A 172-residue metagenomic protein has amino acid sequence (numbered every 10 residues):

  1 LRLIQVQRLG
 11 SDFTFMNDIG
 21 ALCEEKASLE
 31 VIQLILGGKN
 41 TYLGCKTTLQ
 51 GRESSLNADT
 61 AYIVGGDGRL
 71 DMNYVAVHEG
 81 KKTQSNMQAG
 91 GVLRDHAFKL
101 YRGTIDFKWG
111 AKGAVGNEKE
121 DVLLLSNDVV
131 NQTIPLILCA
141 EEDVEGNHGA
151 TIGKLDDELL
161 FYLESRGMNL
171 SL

Functional and structural regions predicted by a protein language model:
L1-M168: Conserved beta-strand/loop scaffold segments within soluble protein domains that form the structured core and edges
L172: Active-site-proximal cofactor/substrate-binding loop regions of enzyme domains
